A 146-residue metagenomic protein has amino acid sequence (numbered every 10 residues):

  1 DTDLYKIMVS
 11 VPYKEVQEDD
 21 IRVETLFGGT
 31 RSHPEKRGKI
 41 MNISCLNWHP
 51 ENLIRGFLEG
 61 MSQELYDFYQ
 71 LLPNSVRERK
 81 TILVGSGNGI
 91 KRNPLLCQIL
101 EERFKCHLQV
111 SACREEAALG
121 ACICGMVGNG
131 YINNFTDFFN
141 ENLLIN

Functional and structural regions predicted by a protein language model:
D1-V84, N88-N146: Active-site core segments that coordinate phosphate-bearing ligands/cofactors across diverse enzyme families
